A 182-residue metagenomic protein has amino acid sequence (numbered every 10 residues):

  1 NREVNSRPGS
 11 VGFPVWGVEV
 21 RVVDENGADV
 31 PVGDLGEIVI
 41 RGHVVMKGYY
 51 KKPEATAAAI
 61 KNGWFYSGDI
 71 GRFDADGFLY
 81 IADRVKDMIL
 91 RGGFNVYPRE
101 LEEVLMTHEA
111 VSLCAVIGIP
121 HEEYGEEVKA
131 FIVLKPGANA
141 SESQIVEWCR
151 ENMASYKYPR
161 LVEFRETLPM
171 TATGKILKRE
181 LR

Functional and structural regions predicted by a protein language model:
N1-P8, D24-N26, K52-A55: Active-site loops of AMP-binding adenylate-forming
V11-P14, K61-G63, E123, P159-L161: Short loop/turn motifs at secondary-structure junctions and domain boundaries
F13-G17, A28-A58, V96: Conserved ATP/PPi-binding loop(s) of AMP-dependent carboxylate-activating enzymes
W16-V18, G36, E126-V128, R160 (+1 more regions): Change "...and in nucleic-acid phosphodiester-cleaving endonucleases..." to "...and in nucleic-acid processing enzymes
G17-E19, N62, S67-G68, S112 (+2 more regions): Short loop/turn microsegments at loop-to-beta-strand junctions
N26, G42, K47-G48, A58 (+4 more regions): AMP-binding/adenylate-forming catalytic core of the ANL superfamily
